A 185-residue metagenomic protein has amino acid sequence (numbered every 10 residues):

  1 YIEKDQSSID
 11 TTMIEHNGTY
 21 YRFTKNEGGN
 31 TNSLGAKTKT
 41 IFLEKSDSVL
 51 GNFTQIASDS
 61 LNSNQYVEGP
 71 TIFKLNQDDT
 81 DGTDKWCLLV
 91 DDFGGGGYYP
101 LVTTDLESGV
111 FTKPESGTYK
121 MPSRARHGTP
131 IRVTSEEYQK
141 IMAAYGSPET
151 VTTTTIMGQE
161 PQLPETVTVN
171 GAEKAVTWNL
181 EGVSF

Functional and structural regions predicted by a protein language model:
Y1-T152, V167-N170, T177: Carbohydrate-active catalytic/glycan-binding domains of CAZyme proteins, especially the secreted or lumenal ectodomains
G158-T166, F185: Short, solvent-exposed loop/turn segments enriched in Ser/Thr/Gly
G171-F185: Serine/threonine-rich, repeat-prone extracellular segments and beta-strand-based repeat modules of secreted/surface
